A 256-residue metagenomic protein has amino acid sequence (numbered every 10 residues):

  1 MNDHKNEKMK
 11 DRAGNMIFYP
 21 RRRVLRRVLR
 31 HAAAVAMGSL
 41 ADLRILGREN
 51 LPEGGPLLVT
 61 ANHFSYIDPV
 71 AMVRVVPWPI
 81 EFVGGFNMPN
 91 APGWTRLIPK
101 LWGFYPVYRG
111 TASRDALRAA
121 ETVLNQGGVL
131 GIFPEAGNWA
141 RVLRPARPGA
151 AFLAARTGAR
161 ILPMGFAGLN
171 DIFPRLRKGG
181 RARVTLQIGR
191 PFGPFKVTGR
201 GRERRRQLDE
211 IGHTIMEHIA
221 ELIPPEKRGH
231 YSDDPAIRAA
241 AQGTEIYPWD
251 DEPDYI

Functional and structural regions predicted by a protein language model:
N2-L25, D115-I256: Non-catalytic C-terminal accessory region of glycerolipid acyltransferases and related lyso-lipid remodeling enzymes
Y19-A41, R96, K100-G103: Short hydrophobic helices that act as membrane-entry/anchoring signals
R26, A32-H63: Helix-to-loop junction immediately C-terminal to a conserved catalytic motif
A32-A33, L101-V107, F133-N138: Short, basic, glycine/proline-bearing loop/turn elements
G38, E53-T111, A119: Catalytic core of membrane glycerolipid acyltransferases/transacylases, capturing the structured, soluble-facing
I45, F82, F104-P106, I161-P163 (+1 more regions): Conserved beta-strand scaffold positions in the cores of enzyme catalytic domains, especially in NTP/NDP-utilizing
G47, N62, G84-G85, F133 (+1 more regions): A secondary-structure boundary/capping signal
E49, F86, Y108, G165 (+1 more regions): Residues at the C-termini of beta-strands that transition into short coil/loop
